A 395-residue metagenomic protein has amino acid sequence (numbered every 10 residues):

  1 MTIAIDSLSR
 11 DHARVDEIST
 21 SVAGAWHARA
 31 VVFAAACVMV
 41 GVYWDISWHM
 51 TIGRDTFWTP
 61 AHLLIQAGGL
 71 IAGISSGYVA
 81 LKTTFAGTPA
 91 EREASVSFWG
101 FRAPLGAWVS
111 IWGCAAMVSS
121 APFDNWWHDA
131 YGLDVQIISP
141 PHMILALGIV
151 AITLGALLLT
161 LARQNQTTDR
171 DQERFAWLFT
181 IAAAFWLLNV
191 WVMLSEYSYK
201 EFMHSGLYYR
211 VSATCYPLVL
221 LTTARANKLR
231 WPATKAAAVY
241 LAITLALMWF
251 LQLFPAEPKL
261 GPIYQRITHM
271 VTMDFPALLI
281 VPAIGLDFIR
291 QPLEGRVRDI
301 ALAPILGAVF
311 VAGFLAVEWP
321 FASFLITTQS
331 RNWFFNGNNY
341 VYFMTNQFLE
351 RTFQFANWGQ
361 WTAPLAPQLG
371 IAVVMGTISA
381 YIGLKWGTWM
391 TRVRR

Functional and structural regions predicted by a protein language model:
T2-I74: N-terminal signal-anchor module of multipass membrane proteins
T2-W26, T84-L105, R163-W177, R392-R395: Membrane-interfacial, low-structure loops and terminal tails that flank and connect transmembrane helices in multi-pass
I3, L63-K82, M143-T160, R210-K228 (+2 more regions): Hydrophobic cores of alpha-helical transmembrane segments in multi-pass inner/ER membrane proteins, independent
G24-A36, G100-A115, D169-A184, L229-L241 (+2 more regions): Membrane-interfacial loop-to-transmembrane alpha-helix junctions, especially the N-terminal start
C37-Y43, A116-P122, F185-L194, Y240-L253 (+1 more regions): Aromatic-anchored segments of alpha-helical transmembrane domains
Y43-L63, F123-M143, V192-S212, L251-H269 (+2 more regions): Membrane-interface interhelical loops and short amphipathic "cap" helices that link adjacent transmembrane segments
A94-V109, P122-I181, L194-G206: Membrane-interface helix-loop-helix junctions at boundaries between adjacent transmembrane segments
A236-D287, G295-Y381: Alpha-helical transmembrane segments of multi-pass membrane proteins
